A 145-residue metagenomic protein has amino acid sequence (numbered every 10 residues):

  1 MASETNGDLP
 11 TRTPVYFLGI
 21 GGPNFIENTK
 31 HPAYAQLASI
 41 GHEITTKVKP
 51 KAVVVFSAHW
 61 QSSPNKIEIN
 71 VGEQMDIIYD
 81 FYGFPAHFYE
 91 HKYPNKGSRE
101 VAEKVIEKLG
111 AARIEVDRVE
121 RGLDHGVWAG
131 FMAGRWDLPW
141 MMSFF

Functional and structural regions predicted by a protein language model:
A2-V116: A short aromatic-anchored loop/beta-hairpin motif
V101-F145: Internal, conserved structured core segments that host functional sites
